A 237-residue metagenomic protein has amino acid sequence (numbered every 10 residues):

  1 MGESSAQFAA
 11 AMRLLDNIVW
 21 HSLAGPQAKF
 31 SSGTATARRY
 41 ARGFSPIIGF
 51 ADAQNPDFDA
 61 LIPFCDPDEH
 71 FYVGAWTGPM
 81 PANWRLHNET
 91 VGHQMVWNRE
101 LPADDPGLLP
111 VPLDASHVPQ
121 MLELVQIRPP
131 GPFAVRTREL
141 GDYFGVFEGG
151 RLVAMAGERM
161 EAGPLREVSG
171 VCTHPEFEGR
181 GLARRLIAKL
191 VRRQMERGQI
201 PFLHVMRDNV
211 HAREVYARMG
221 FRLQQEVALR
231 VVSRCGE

Functional and structural regions predicted by a protein language model:
M1-L15, N98-G131: Short amphipathic alpha-helix that is part of the acyltransferase structural core
M1-P79: N-terminal charged segments
I48-A51, V171-E178: A short, internal acetyl-CoA/4′-phosphopantetheine-binding micro-motif in the GNAT/acyltransferase core
P56-L61, T173, G179-E196, R213-R218: Conserved acetyl-CoA-binding loop-helix of GNAT-fold acetyltransferases
V73-G78, F202-R213, L229-E237: Conserved beta-strand-loop-alpha-helix junction that forms the acyl-donor binding cleft
P79-W84, R184, R207-Q225: Conserved active-site alpha-helix within GNAT-family acetyltransferase domains
R85-W97, H204, R222-G236: Conserved catalytic-core motifs of GNAT/GCN5-like acyltransferases
P132-H174: A conserved beta-strand-loop-helix scaffold within acyl/acetyltransferase catalytic domains
